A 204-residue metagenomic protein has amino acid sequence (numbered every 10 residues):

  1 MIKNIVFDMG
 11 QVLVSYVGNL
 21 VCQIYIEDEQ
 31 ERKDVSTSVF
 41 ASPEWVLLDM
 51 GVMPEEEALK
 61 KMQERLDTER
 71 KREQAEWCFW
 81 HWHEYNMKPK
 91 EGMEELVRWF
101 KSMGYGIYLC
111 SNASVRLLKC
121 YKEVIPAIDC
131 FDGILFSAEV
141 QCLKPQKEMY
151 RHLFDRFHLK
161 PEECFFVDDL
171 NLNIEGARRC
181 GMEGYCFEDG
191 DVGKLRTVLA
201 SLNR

Functional and structural regions predicted by a protein language model:
M1-A41, R179-C180, G193-K194: Active-site neighborhood of HAD-like aspartate-dependent phosphohydrolases
M1-F7, S114-V115, K119-R204: Asp-based, Mg2+/Mn2+-dependent phosphohydrolase catalytic module
D8-Q11, G51, F100, L109 (+2 more regions): Generic structural signal for small/hydrophobic residues in well-ordered secondary structure, especially within
L20-V21, P43, E57, K61 (+5 more regions): Alpha-helical elements of Rossmann-like donor-binding domains used by nucleotide-donor carbohydrate transfer enzymes
C22, V39, A58-Q63, F79-H83 (+1 more regions): Hydrophobic alpha-helical core bundles mediating ligand binding, dimerization, or RNAP-core interactions
R32-S38, E44-L47, R65, C78-M87 (+1 more regions): Helical cap/lid subdomains and adjacent loops of hydrolase enzymes that gate the active-site channel and determine
V46-C78: A metal-dependent, Asp-based hydrolase signature
W77-Y108, K147: Short, acidic loop-to-helix structural element flanking the phosphoryl-transfer center in phosphate-processing enzymes
